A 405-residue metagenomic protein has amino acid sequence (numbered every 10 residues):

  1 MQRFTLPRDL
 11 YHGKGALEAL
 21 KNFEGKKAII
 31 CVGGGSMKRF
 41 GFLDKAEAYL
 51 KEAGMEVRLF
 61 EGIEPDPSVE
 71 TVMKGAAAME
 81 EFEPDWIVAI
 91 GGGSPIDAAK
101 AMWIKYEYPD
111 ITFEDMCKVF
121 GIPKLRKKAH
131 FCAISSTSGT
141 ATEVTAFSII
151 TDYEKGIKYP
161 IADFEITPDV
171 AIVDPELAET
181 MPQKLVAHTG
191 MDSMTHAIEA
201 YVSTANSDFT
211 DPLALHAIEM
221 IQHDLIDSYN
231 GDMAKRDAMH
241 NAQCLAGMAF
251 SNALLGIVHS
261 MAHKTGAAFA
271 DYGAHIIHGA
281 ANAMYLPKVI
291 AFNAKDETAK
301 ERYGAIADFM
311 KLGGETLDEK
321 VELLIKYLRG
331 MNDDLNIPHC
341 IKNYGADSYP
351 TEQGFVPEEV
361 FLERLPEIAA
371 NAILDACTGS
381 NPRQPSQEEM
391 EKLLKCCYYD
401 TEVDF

Functional and structural regions predicted by a protein language model:
M1-W86, I341: ATP/NTP phosphate-donor binding region
E70-E176: Glycine/threonine-rich beta-strand-loop-alpha-helix active-site module that forms ligand/phosphate-binding
G139, C244-N282, D375-G379: Glycine-rich phosphate/pyrophosphate-binding beta-alpha loops
F147-A253: Carboxylate- and glycine-rich phosphate/diphosphate-binding segment that chelates Mg2+/Mn2+
T204-L213, D227-A238, A253-V258, I276-G279 (+5 more regions): Flexible, glycine/charged-enriched surface loops at secondary-structure junctions
D271, H275, G279-V360, V403: Gly/Pro-rich interdomain helix-loop hinge
E359-F405: Short, amphipathic C-terminal "tail helix"
